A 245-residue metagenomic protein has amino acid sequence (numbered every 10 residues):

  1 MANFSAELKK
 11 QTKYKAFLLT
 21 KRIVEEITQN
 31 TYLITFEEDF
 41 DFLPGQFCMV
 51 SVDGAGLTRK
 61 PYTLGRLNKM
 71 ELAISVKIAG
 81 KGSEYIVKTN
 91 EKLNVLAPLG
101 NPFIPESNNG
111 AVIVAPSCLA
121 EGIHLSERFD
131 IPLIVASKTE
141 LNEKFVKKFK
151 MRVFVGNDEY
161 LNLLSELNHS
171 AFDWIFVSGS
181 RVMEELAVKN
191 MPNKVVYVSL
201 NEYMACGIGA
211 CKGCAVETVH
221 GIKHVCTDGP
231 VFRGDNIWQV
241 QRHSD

Functional and structural regions predicted by a protein language model:
A2-N94: Ferredoxin-reductase
L8, H224-D245: Short Fe-S-cluster ligation motifs
D53-G54, P98, V219: Short, surface-exposed secondary-structure boundary micro-motifs
K60, V95, L99, V196 (+2 more regions): Glycine-rich, flexible loop/turn motifs
Y85-A205: FNR/FR-type flavoprotein reductase catalytic core
V182, N201-P230: Local cysteine-cluster metal-coordination motifs and their immediate loop/turn environment, predominantly Fe-S cluster
